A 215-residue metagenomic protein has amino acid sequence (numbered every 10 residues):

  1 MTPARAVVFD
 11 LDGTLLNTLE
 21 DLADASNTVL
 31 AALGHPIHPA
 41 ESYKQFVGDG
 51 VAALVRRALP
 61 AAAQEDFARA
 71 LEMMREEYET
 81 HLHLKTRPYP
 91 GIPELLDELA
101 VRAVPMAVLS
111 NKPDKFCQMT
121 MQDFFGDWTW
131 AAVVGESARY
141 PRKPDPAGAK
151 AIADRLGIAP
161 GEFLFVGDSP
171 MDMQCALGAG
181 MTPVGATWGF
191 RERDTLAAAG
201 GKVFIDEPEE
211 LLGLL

Functional and structural regions predicted by a protein language model:
M1-Q45: Active-site neighborhood of HAD-like aspartate-dependent phosphohydrolases
P3, T80-V108, D114-Q122, P146: Short, acidic loop-to-helix structural element flanking the phosphoryl-transfer center in phosphate-processing enzymes
V29-L30, G50-Q64, T120, I152-A153: Helix-loop "lid/cap" segments that line or gate small-molecule binding pockets
L33, R56-D97, R102: Metal-dependent phosphoesterase signature
L84-R87, P113-V166, P170-A179, R193-T195: Substrate-recognition "cap/lid" segment bordering the active-site pocket of phosphatases
V203-E207: Short acidic-hydrophobic, aromatic-tinged amphipathic segments that line or gate anion-handling sites
